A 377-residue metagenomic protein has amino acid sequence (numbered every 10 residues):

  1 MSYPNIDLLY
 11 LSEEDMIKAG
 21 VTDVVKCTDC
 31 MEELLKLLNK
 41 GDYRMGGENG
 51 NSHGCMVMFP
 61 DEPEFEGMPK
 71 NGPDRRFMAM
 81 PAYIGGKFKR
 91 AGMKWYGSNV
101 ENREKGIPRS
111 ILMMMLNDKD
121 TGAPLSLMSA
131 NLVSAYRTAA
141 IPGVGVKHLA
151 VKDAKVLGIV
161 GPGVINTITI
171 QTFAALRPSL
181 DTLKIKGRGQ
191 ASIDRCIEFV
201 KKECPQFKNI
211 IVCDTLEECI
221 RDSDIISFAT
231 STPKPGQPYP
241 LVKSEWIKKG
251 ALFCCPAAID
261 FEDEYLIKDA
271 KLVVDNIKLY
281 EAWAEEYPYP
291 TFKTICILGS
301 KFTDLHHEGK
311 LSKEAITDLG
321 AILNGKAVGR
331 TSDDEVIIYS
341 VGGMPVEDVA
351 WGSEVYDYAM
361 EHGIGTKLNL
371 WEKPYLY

Functional and structural regions predicted by a protein language model:
M1-R137, I141-G143, D153, V346-V349 (+4 more regions): N-terminal ligand-binding/catalytic initiation module
S2, E13-V21, I259-D260, E264-Y375: Adenosine-phosphate binding glycine-rich loop
L149-V156, S179-L180, K248: Short helix-loop-beta connector
P162-G163: Glycine-rich Rossmann-fold phosphate-binding loop(s) that bind the pyrophosphate of adenine dinucleotide cofactors
L176-E203: NAD(P)-binding Rossmann-fold cofactor-contacting core
R177-P178, V242-K249, E264-K268: Short, conserved loop/helix-junction motifs that constitute active-site signature segments in enzyme catalytic cores
R221-D222, P233-A251: Rossmann-fold NAD(P) dinucleotide-binding segment
T230-K234, A257-A258, I277: Short glycine-/small-residue-rich Rossmann-like dinucleotide-binding loops
